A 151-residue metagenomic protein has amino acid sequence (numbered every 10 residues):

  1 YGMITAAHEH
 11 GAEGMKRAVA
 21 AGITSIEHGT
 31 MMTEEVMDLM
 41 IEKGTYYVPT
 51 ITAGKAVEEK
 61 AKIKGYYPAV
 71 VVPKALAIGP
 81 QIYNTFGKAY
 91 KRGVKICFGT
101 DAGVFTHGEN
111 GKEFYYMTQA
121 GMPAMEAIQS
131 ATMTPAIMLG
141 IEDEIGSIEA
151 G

Functional and structural regions predicted by a protein language model:
Y1-Y47, A61-K64, L76-I96, D143: Histidine/acidic residue-rich metal-binding segments in metalloenzymes
I4, Y67-V70, I78-G151: His/Asp/Glu-enriched, well-ordered alpha-helical/loop segment that forms or immediately abuts the divalent-metal
G11-E13, I51-A53, A102-V104: Active-site-proximal loop/turn and secondary-structure-junction residues that shape catalytic pockets, frequently
T33, G54, T134: Residue-level detector of flexible, active-site-proximal loop/helix-junction positions within diverse enzyme catalytic
E34-V36, V57, T106: Glycine/Thr-rich phosphate-binding loops of Rossmann-like dinucleotide-binding domains
T45-V57: Non-cysteine beta-strand/loop elements that form the S-adenosyl-L-methionine
E58-K62, N110: Short acidic, glycine/serine/threonine-rich loops at helix termini
